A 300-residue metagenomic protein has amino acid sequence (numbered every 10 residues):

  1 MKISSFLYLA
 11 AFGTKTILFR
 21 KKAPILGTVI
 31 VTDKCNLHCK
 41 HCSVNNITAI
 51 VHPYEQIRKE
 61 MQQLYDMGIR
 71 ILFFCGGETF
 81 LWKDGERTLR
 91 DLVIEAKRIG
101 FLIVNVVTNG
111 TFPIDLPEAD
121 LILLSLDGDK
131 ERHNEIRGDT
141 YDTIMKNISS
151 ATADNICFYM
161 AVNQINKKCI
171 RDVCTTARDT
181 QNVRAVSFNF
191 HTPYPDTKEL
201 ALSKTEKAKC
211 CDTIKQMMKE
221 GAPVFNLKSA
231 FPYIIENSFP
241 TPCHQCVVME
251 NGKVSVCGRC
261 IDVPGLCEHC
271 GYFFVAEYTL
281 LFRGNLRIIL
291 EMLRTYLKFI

Functional and structural regions predicted by a protein language model:
M1-N46, Y233-C246, G258, D262-G271 (+3 more regions): N-terminal pre-core extensions flanking Radical SAM catalytic domains
I3-N109, P113: Conserved alpha-helical substructure of the radical SAM core
N46, G76, T108, L126 (+3 more regions): Residues that line or immediately flank small-molecule/substrate-binding pockets and catalytic motifs
H52, R87-R90, I99, D120-L121 (+4 more regions): Radical SAM enzyme [4Fe-4S]-AdoMet core and its adjacent flexible, acidic and glycine-rich loops/tails across
I57-R70, L280-I300: Short microdomains enriched in Cys/His and/or Lys/Arg
G100-N109, C246-V247, G252-V256: Short, hydrophobic beta-strand segments that form beta-sheet elements in well-ordered domains
F112-D120: Short loop/helix-cap segments at secondary-structure boundaries that form the rim of catalytic
